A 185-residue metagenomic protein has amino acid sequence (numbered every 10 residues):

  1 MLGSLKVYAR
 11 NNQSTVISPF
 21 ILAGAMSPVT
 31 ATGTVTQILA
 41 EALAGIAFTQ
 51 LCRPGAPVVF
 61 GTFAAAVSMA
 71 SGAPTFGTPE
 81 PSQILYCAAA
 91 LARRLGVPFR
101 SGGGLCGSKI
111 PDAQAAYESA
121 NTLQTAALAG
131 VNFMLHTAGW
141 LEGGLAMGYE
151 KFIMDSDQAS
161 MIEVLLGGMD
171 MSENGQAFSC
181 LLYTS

Functional and structural regions predicted by a protein language model:
M1-Q158: Glycine-rich anion/phosphate-binding loop at the beta-strand->alpha-helix junction
E150-F178: Aromatic- and carboxylate-lined catalytic core of secreted/periplasmic carbohydrate-active enzymes
Y183-T184: Conserved small/polar residues in nucleotide/adenosyl-binding loops
